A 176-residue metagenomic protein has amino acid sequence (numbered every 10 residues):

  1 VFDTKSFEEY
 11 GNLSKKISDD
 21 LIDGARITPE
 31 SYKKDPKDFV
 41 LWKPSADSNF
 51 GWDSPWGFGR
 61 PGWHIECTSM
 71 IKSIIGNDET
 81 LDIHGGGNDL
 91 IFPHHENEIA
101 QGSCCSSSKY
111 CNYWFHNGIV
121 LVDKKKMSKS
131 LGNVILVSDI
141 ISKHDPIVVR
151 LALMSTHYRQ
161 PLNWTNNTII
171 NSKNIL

Functional and structural regions predicted by a protein language model:
V1-I175: Alpha-helical recognition segments enriched in aromatics with Gly/Pro capping that present substrate-recognition
